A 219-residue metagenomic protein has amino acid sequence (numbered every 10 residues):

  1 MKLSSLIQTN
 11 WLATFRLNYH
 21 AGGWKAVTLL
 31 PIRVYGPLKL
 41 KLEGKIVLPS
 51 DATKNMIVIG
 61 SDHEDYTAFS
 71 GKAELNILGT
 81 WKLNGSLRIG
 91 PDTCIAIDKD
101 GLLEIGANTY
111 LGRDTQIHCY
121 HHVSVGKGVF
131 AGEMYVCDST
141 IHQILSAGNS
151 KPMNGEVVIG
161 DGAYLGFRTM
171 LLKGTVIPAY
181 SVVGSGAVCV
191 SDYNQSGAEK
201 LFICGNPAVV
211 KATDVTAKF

Functional and structural regions predicted by a protein language model:
M1-C137, E156, G160-G162, T169-L171 (+2 more regions): Domain-scale signature associated with acetyltransferase and cell-envelope carbohydrate enzymes
L145-S150: Flexible, solvent-exposed loop segments that connect beta-strands
K151-G155: Replace "Gram-negative outer membrane beta-barrel proteins" with "bacterial and organellar outer membrane beta-barrel
T175: Short beta-to-alpha loop/turn elements within the nucleotide-binding domains of ABC transporters
